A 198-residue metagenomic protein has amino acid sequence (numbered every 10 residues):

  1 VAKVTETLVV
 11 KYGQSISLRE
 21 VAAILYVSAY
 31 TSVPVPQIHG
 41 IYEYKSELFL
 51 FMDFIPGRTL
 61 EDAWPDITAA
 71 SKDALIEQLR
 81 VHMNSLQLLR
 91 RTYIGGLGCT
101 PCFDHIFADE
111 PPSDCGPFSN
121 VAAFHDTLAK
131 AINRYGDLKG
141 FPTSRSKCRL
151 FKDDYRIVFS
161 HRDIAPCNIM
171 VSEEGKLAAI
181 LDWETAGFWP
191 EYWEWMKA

Functional and structural regions predicted by a protein language model:
V1, V10, Y155, F159-H161: Generic preference for hydrophobic/aromatic residues in regular secondary structure cores
V1-F118: ATP-binding pocket architecture of kinase catalytic cores
E20, L150-K152: Short Pro/Gly-enriched beta-strand edge/turn motifs at strand-loop
V21, K130, L177-A178: Residue-level detector of intrinsically disordered, flexible termini and proteolytic processing junctions
I38, S146-C148, C167: Hydrophobic alpha-helical segments, principally membrane-spanning helices and signal/leader peptides
H82-N84, L88-L150, V158, A198: Active-site catalytic-loop/activation-segment of kinase and kinase-like phosphoryl-transfer enzymes
V121, D154, V158-F159, A165 (+1 more regions): Active-site Asp-x-Gly
